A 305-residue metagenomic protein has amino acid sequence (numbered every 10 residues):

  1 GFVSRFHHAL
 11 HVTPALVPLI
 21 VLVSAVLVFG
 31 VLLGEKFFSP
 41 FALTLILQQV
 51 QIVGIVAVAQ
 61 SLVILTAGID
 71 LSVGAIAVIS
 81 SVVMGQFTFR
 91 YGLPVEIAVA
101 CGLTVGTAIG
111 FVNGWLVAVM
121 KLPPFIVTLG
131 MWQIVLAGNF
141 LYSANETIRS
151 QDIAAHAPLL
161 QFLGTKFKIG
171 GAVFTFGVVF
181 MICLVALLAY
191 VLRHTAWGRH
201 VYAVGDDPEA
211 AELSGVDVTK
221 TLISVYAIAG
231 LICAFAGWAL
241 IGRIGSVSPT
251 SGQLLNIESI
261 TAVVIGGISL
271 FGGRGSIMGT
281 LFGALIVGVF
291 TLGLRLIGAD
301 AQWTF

Functional and structural regions predicted by a protein language model:
G1-A57, Y91-I97, G170, V216 (+2 more regions): Membrane-interfacial amphipathic/re-entrant helices at transmembrane-helix boundaries
S4-H11, I64-I69, R90, A108-D152 (+3 more regions): Short loop segments and helix-boundary regions at transmembrane helix junctions of multi-pass inner-membrane proteins
P18-G30, Q60, W132-N139, F180-A189 (+3 more regions): Hydrophobic core segments of alpha-helical transmembrane domains in multi-pass membrane transport and ion-translocation
S24-Y91, W115-L122, V263, G267-M278: Single transmembrane alpha-helix segments in multi-pass membrane proteins
G34-L45, F140-T147, V191-G198, L222-A262 (+2 more regions): Inter-helical junctions in multi-pass inner-membrane proteins, predominant in energy-converting antiporter-like
Q49-Q60, A75, I79, F111 (+7 more regions): Hydrophobic alpha-helical segments embedded in the membrane of multi-pass proteins
L93-P94, A98-G102, A108-N113, V117 (+1 more regions): Helix-loop-helix "hairpin" substructures at the membrane interface of multi-pass membrane proteins
F125-H194, T221-S224, R243-G252, A299-Q302: Transmembrane helix-bundle core of multi-pass membrane transporters and related energy-transducing complexes
